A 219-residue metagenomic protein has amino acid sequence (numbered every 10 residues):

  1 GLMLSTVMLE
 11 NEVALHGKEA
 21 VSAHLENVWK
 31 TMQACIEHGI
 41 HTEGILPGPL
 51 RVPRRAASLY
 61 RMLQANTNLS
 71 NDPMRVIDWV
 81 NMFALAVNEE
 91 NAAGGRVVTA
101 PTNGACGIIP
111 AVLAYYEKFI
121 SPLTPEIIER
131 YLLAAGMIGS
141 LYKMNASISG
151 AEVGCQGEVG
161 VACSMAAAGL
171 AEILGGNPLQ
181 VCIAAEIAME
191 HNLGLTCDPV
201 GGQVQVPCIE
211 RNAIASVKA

Functional and structural regions predicted by a protein language model:
G1-S22, Q33, I40-P47, P53-R54 (+3 more regions): A structural signal for small-residue-enriched, beta-sheet-centric alpha/beta enzyme cores and oligomeric scaffold folds
L15-G154: Accessory "access/gating" subregions that flank catalytic or transport cores
C106-A111, A162-A168, S216-A219: Well-ordered alpha-helical segments within folded domains of soluble proteins
L123, A134, Y142-R211: Hydrophobic alpha-helical bundle architecture
